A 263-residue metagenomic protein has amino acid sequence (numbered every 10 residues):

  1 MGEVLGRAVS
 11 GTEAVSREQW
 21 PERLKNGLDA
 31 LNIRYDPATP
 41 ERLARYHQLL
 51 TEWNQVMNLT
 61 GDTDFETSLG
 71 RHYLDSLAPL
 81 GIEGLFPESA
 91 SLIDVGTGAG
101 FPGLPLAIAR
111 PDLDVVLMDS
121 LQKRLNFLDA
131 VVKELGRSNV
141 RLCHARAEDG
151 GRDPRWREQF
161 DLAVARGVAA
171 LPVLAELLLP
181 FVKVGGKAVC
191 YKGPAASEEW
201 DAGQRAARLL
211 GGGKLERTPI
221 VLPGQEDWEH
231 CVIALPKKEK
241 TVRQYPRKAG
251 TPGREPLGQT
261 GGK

Functional and structural regions predicted by a protein language model:
G2-S89, I93, K123-V140, K248-A249: Class I SAM-dependent transferase core
P37, H144-R146, E216-T218: Short loop/edge segments at beta-strand edges and connector loops that shape dinucleotide/nucleotide cofactor-binding
L74-A169, A175-E176: Conserved SAM/SAH cofactor-binding pocket of Class I
R110, V182-V184: Helix-to-beta-strand junctions that scaffold the AdoMet/dcAdoMet cofactor pocket in Class I SAM-dependent enzymes
R124-N126, A196, W200: Short alpha-helix immediately C-terminal to the canonical SAM-binding loop
E148, G193-S197, L222: Short "lid" loop at the C-terminus of a central beta-strand within the Rossmann-like core of SAM-dependent
G185-A195: Conserved beta-strand signature within the Rossmann-like core of class I S-adenosyl-L-methionine
G203-K263: SAM/dcSAM-binding transferase cores
